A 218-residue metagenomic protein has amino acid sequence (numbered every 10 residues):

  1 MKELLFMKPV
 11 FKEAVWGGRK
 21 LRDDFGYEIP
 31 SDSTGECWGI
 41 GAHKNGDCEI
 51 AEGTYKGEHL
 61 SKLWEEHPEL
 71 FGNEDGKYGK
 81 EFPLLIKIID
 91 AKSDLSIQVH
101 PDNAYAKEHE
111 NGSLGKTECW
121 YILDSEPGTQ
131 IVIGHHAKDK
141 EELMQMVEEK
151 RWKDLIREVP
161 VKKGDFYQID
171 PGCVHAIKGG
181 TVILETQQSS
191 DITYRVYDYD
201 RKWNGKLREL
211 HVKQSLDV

Functional and structural regions predicted by a protein language model:
M1-K138, D198-V218: Transition-metal
G17-G18, L85, I156-D165, C173: Gly/lys/ser-thr-rich phosphate-binding loops in alpha/beta enzymes that coordinate phosphoanhydride or phosphate groups
I97-H100, V161-G179, Q188: Conserved metal-binding segment of the jelly-roll/cupin
Q98, Q130, Q145, Q168 (+2 more regions): Residue-identity detector for glutamine
Y105-A106, G128-I133, K138-L143, D170 (+2 more regions): Short, well-ordered, mixed-charge alpha-helical segments that flank or form enzyme active sites
E118-C119, A176-D200: A short hydrophobic beta-strand segment most commonly corresponding to one strand of the jelly-roll/cupin
D139-Q168: Active-site glycine-rich loop that binds ribose-phosphate moieties when present
L155, Y167, I192, D200-K202 (+1 more regions): Short, intrinsically disordered/low-complexity patches at protein termini and at juxtamembrane boundaries
